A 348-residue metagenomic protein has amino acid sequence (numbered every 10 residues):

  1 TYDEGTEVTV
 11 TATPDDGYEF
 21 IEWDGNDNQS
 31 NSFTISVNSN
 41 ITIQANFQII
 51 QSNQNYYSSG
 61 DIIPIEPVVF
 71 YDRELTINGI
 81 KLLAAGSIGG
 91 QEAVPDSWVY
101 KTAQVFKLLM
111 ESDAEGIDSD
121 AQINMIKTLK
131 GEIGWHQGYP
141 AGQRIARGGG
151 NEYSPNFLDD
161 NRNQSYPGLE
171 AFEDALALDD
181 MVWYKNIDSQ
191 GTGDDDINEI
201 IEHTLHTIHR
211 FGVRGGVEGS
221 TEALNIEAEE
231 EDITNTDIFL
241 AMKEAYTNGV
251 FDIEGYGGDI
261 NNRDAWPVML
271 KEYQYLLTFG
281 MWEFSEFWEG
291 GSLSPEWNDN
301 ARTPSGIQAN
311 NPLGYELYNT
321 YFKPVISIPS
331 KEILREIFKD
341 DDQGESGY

Functional and structural regions predicted by a protein language model:
E4, F33-I50: Conserved "repeat-terminator" motif of extracellular CCP/Sushi domains
T6-F33: Surface-exposed interfaces of beta-sheet-rich extracellular modules
N46-S59, D342-Y348: Low-complexity, Pro/Thr/Ser/Gly/Ala-rich linker/spacer regions in secreted, extracellular modular proteins
I50-N78: N-terminal low-complexity, Pro/Thr/Ser-rich intrinsically disordered segments that act as propeptides or flexible
E66-P67, I77-T247: Acidic/His-rich structured neighborhood in mature extracellular/periplasmic domains
V213-G290, P295-N298: Post-HExxH zinc-binding segment in Zn-dependent metallohydrolases
E272-Y348: Pan-zinc metallopeptidase signature
